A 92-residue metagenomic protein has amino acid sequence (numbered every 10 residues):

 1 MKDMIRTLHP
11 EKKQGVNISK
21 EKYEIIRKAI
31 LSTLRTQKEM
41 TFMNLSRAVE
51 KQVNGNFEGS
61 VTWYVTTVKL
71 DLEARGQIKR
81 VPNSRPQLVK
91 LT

Functional and structural regions predicted by a protein language model:
M1-K28, S32: Long, low-complexity, charged/polar intrinsically disordered regions in eukaryotic proteins
A29-Q37, A48: Short amphipathic alpha-helical elements of helix-turn-helix/winged-helix folds
E39-K51: Short acidic, hydrophobic short linear motifs in intrinsically disordered regions
E50-T67: Short, positively charged loop/turn segments that connect secondary-structure elements
L70: Residue-level detection of the helix-turn-helix DNA-binding "recognition helix"
E73-V81: A short, conserved structural fragment
N83-T92: Short, cationic-aromatic polyanion-contact patches
